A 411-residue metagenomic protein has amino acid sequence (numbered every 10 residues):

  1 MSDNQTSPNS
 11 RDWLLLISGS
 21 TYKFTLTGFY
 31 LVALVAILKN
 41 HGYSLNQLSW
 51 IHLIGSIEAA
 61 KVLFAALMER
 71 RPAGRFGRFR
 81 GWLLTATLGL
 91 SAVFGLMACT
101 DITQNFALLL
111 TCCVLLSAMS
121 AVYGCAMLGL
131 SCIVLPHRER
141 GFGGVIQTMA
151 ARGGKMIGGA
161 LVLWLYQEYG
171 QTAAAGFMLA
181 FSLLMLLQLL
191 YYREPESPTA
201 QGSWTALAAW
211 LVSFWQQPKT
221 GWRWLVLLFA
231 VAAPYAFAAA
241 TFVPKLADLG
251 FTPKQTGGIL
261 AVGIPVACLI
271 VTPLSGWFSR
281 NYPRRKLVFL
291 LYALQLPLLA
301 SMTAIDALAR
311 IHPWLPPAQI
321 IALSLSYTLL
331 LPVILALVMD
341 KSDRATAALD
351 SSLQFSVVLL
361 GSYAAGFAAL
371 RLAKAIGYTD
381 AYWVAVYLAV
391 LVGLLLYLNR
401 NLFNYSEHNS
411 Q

Functional and structural regions predicted by a protein language model:
S2-E58, W222-L227, V231-L246: Helix-loop boundary and gating motifs at the non-cytosolic
S2-N9, E194-L225: Juxtamembrane intracellular "pre-TM" segments in multi-pass secondary transporters
L34, A121-L135, T328-D343: Intracellular juxtamembrane helix-capping segments at the cytosolic ends of symmetry-related transmembrane helices
K61, G141-Y166, F355-G366: Glycine-rich segments within core transmembrane alpha-helices of 12-TM secondary carriers
K61-G77, I270-R284, A373-K374: Helix-to-loop junctions at the C-terminal end of transmembrane segments in multipass secondary transporters
L84-T103, L294-I311: C-terminal ends and interior cores of transmembrane alpha-helices in multi-pass membrane transporters/permeases
K286-I334: C-terminal transmembrane helical hairpin of 12-TM major facilitator-type secondary transporters
A345-I376: A late C-terminal transmembrane helix in Major Facilitator Superfamily
